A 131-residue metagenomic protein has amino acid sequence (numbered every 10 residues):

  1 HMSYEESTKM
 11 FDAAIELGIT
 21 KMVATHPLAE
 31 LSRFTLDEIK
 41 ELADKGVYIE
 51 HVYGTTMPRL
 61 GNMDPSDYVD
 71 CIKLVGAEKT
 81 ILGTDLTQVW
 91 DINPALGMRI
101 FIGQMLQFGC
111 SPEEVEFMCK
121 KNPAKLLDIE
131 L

Functional and structural regions predicted by a protein language model:
H1, V52, A77-P94: Short acidic/histidine-rich active-site segments
H1-D37: Divalent metal-binding pocket/active-site signature
T8-F11, L36, G61-V69, L96-I100: Charged helix-capping and loop-helix junction motifs
A13-M22, A43-I49, A77-E78: Glycine-enriched alpha-helix->loop->beta-strand junction motifs that scaffold or abut catalytic
G46-P58: His/Asp/Glu-enriched short active-site or ligand-binding loop at hydrolase and phosphoryl-transfer sites
I49, D85, V115: Conserved, mostly hydrophobic/aromatic
V69-E78, G97, F101-M105: Active-site/ligand-binding-proximal alpha/beta "capping" segment
M98-L131: Mid-to-C-terminal alpha-helical segments outside catalytic/metal-binding sites
